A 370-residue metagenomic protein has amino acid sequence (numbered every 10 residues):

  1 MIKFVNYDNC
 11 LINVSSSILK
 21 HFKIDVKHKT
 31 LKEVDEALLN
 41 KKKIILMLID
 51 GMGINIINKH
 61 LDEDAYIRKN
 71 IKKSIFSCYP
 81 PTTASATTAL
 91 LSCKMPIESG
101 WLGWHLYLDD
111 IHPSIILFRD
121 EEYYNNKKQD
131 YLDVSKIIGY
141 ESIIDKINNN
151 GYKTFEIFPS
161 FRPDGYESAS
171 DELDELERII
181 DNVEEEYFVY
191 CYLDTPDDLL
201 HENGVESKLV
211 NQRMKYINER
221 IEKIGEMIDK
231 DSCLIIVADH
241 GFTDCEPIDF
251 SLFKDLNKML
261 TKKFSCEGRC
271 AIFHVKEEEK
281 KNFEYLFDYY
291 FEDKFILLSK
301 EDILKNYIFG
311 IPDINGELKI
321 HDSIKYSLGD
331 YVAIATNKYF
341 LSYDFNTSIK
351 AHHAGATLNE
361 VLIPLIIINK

Functional and structural regions predicted by a protein language model:
M1-K370: Feature captures the catalytic ectodomains and active-site-proximal regions of enzymes that hydrolyze or transfer
